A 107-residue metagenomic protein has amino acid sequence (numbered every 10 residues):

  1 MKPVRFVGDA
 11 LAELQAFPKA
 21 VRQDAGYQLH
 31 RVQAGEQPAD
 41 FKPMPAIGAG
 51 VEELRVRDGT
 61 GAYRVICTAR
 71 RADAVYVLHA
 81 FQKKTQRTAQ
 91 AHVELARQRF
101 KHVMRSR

Functional and structural regions predicted by a protein language model:
M1-A62, R71-A74, Q82-R107: Basic, Lys/Arg-enriched alpha-helical interface segments
V65: Portal/gating segments that form or line small-molecule/metal binding sites
T68: Short hydrophobic/aromatic beta-strand micro-patches that form the beta-sheet surface supporting nucleotide- or nucleic
L78: ATP-dependent carboxylate-activation loops
